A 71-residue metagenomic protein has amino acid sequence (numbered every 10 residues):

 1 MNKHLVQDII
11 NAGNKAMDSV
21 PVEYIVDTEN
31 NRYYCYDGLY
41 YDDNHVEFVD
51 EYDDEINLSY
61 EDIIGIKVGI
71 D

Functional and structural regions predicted by a protein language model:
M1-A16: Mixed-charge, Lys/Arg-rich low-complexity intrinsically disordered regions
K3-H4, K67-D71: Short acidic DE-rich linear segments
I10-N11, V26, I64-K67: Residues marking helix boundaries in flexible regions
A16-I63: Acidic, low-complexity, intrinsically disordered interaction modules
